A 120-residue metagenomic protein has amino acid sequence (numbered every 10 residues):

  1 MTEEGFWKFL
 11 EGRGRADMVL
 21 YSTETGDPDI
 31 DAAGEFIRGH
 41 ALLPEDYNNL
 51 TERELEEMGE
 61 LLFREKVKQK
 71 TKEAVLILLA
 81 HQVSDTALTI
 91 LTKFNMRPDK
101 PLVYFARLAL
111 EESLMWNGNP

Functional and structural regions predicted by a protein language model:
M1-H40: Long, acidic/serine-threonine-rich intrinsically disordered regions with weak helical/coil propensity that act as
F9-G14, E112-P120: Positively charged, hydrophobic/aromatic-enriched amphipathic segments
A16-L20, T51-F63, S84-M96, N119-P120: Amphipathic alpha-helical scaffolding segments comprising HEAT/armadillo-like alpha-solenoid repeats
D27-D29, D46, L62: TPR-adjacent "capping" and linker segments in tetratricopeptide-repeat scaffold/adaptor proteins
D31-N49, T71-V83, K93, Y104-W116: Structural detector for internal amphipathic alpha-helices that build alpha-solenoid repeat scaffolds
E56-K70, L76-I77: Short N-terminal edge-element motif at the start of the domain
V67-K72, A87, P101-L102: Positions within the helices of HEAT/ARM-like alpha-solenoid repeats
